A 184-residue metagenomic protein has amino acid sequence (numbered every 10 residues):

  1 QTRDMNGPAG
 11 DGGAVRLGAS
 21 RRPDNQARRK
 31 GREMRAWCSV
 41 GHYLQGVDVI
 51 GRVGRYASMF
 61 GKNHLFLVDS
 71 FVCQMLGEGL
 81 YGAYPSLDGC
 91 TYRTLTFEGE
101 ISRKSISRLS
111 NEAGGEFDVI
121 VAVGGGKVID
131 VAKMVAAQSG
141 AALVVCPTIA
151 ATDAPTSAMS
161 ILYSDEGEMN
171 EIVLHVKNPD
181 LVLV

Functional and structural regions predicted by a protein language model:
M5-P8, G13-V15: N-terminal amphipathic/hydrophobic targeting modules at extreme N-termini, encompassing cleavable Sec/SRP-type signal
L17-V119: ATP/NTP phosphate-donor binding region
G41, G61, A137-V184: A glycine/threonine-rich phosphate-anchoring loop and its flanking beta-alpha core in nucleotide/phosphate-binding
V47-D48, V68-S70, V123-G125, C146-I149 (+2 more regions): Fold-independent oxyanion-binding glycine-rich loops and adjacent beta-strand/coil segments at enzyme active sites
I50, C73-G77, G125-M134, T152-T156: Short glycine/serine/threonine-rich phosphate/pyrophosphate-binding segments that cradle anionic phosphate groups
G79-G82, L109, V135-Q138, A158-I161: Short, glycine/charged-enriched secondary-structure capping and boundary segments
E112-V135, S139-I149: A short, small-residue-rich loop immediately preceding and capping a beta-strand
